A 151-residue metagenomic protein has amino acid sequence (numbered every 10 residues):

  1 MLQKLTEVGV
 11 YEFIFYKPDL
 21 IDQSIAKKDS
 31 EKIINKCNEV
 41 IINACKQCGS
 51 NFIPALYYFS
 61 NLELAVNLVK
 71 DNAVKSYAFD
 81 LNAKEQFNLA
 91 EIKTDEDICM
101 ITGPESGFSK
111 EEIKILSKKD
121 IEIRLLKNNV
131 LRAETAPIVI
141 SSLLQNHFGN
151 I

Functional and structural regions predicted by a protein language model:
M1-Y77: RNA substrate-binding interface of SAM-dependent RNA methyltransferases
Y16, F79-D80, I101-T102: Short beta-strand segments
K27, A90-E91, E112-I115: Short amphipathic alpha-helical segments
N72-A78, E96-I98, I121: Short coil/turn segments at beta-strand junctions that form active-site/ligand-binding loops
D80-T94, C99: Strongly charged, low-complexity linkers/loops
N82-Q86, E105-S109, V130-L131: Short Gly/Pro-enriched loop/turn and capping motifs at secondary-structure junctions
D95-I115: A C-terminal functional module that forms or caps the active site or interfaces directly with catalytic machinery
K110-I151: Structured adenosyl-cofactor binding patch, chiefly the S-adenosyl-L-methionine
